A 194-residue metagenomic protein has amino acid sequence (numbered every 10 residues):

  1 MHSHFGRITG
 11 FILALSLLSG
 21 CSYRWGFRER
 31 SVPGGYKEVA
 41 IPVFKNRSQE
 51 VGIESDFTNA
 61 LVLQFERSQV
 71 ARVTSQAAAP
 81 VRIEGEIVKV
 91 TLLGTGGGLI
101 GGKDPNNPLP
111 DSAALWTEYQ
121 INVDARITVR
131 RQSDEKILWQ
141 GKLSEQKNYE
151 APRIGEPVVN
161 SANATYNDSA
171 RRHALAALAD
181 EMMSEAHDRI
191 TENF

Functional and structural regions predicted by a protein language model:
M1-C21: Sec-dependent bacterial lipoprotein signal peptides
T9, I41, L99-G101: Intrinsically disordered, low-complexity Ser/Thr/Pro-rich tracts
G10, R30, T74, A114-W116: Residues embedded in well-ordered secondary-structure elements
G20-A78, L92, G155-P157, A179 (+2 more regions): A structural "domain/chain start" motif
K45-V51, A164-A177: Second-shell loop/turn segments in exported
A77-A78, E84-S169: Surface-exposed short loop/turn segments
I121, A174, L178, M182: Soluble or luminal CAZymes and related metallo-dependent hydrolases
